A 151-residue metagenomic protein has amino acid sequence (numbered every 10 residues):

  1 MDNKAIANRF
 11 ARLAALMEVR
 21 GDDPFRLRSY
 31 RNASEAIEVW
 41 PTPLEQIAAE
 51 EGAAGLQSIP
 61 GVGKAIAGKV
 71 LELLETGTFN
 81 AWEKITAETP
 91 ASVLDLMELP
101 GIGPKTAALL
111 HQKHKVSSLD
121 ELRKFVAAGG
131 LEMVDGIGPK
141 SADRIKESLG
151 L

Functional and structural regions predicted by a protein language model:
M1-D22: Charged, compositionally biased N-terminal leader segments and the immediate start of the first structured element
A33-L151: Accessory alpha-helical DNA-binding modules that contact the DNA backbone or grooves
